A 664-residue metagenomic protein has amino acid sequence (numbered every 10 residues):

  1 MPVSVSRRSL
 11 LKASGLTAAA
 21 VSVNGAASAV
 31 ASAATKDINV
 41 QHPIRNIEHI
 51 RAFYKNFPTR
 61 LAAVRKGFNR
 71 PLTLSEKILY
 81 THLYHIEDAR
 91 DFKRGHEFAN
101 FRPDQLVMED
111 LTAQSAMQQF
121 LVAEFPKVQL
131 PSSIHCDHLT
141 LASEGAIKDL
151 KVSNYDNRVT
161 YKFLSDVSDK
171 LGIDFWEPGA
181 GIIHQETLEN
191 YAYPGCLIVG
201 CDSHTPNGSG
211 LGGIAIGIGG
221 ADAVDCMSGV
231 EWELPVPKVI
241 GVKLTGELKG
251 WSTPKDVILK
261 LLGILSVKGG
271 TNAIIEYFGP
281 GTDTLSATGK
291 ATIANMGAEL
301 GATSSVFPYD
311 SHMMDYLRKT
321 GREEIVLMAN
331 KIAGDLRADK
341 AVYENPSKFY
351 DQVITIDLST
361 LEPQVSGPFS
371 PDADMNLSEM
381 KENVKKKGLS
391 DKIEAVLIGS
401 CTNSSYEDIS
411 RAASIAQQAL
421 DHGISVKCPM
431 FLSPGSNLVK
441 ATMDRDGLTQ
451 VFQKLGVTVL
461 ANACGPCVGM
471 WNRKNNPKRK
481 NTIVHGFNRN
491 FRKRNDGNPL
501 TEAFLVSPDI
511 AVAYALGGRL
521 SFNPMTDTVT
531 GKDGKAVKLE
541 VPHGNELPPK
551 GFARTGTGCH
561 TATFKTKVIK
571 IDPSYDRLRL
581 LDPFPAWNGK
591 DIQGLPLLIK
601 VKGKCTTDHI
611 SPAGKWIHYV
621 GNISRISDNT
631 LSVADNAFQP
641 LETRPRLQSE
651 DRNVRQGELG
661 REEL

Functional and structural regions predicted by a protein language model:
M1-T17: N-terminal secretory signal peptides and thylakoid transit peptides that target proteins across membranes
V3, G25-A62: C-terminal segment of N-terminal export signals and the immediately downstream linker at the start of the mature
I50, F57, A62-P235, S627-E663: Long, structured ligand/cofactor-binding scaffold of large enzymes
F120-P126, P131-S133, T160-S168, A221-L234 (+4 more regions): Structured alpha-helical segments in the cores of large, soluble enzyme domains
V152-Y155, S165, D169, F175-L197 (+5 more regions): Accessory "access/gating" subregions that flank catalytic or transport cores
G195, C201-E324, M470-R554: Mobile "lid/hinge" segments at catalytic clefts and subdomain interfaces of large enzymes
S414, G447-T449, K454-L455, L460-L664: Cytosolic catalytic domains that perform sulfur/thiol-centered chemistry
